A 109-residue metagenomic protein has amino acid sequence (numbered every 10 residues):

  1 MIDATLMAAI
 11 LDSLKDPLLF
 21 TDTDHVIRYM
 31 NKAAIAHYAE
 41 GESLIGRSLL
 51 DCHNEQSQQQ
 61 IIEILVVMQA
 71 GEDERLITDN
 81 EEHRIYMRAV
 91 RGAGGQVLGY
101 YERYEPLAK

Functional and structural regions predicted by a protein language model:
M1-M30, A34: Sensory modules in modular signal-transduction proteins
A33-K109: Sensory/regulatory domains in signal-transduction proteins
